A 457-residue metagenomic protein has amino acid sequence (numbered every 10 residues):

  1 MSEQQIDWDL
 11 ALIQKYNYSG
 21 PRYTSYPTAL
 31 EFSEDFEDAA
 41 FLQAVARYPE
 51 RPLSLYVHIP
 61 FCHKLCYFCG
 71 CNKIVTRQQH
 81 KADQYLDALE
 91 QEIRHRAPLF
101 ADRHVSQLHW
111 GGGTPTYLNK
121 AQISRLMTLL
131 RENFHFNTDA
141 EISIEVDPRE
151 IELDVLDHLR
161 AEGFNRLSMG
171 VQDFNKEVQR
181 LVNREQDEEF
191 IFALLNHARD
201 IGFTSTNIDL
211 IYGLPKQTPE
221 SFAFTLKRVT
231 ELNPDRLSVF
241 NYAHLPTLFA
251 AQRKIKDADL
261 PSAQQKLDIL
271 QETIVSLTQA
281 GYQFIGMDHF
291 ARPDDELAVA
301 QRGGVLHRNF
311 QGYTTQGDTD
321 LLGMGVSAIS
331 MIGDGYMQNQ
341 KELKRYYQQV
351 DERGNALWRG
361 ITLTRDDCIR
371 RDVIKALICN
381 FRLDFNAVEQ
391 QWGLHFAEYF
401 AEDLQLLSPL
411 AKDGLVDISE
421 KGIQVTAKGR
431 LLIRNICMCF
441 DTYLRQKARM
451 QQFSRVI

Functional and structural regions predicted by a protein language model:
M1-L53: Flexible, acidic/Gly-rich N-terminal and inter-domain linker regions that tether and position cofactor-handling modules
V45-R47, V75-L99, R103-A397, R455-I457: C-terminal scaffold of the Radical SAM
L55-V57, M169: Short beta-strand motif preference
V57-K73: Local cysteine-cluster metal-coordination motifs and their immediate loop/turn environment, predominantly Fe-S cluster
V178, R302, Q424-F440: Short, cationic-aromatic polyanion-contact patches
F396-P409: Short amphipathic alpha-helical interaction segments
A411-K421: A short, conserved structural fragment
R430-I457: Short, amphipathic alpha-helical interaction segments positioned at domain boundaries
